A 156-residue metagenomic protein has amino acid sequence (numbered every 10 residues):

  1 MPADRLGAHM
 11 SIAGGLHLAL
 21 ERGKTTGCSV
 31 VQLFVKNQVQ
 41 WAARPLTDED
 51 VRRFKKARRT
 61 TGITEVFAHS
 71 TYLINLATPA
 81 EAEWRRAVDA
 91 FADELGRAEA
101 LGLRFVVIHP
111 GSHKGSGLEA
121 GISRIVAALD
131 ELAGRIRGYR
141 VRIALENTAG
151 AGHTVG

Functional and structural regions predicted by a protein language model:
M1-S70, I74-D93: N-terminal pre-domain/capping segments
L76-G156: Active-site acidic/histidine proton-transfer and metal-coordination neighborhood in alpha/beta enzyme cores
